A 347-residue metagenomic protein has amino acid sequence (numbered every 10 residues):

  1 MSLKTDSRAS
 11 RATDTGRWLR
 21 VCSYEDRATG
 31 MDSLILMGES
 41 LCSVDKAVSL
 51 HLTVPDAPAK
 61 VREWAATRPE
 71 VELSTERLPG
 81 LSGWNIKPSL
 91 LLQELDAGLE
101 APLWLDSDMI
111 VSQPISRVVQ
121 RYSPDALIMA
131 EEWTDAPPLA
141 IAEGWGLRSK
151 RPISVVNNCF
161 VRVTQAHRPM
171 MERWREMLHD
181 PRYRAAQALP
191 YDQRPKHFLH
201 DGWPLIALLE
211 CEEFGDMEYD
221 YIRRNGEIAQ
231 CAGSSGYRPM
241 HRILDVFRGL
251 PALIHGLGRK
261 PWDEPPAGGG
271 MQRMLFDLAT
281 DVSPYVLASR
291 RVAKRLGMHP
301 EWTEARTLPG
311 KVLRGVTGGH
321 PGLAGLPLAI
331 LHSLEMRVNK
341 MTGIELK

Functional and structural regions predicted by a protein language model:
M1-I35: N-proximal low-complexity "stem/linker" segments adjacent to membrane-targeting elements
L3-R17, M170, R175-K347: A glycosyltransferase accessory/donor-loop signature
L34-L41, S89: Short amphipathic alpha-helix
S40-V48: Short, acidic, metal-binding catalytic loop of nucleotide-sugar glycosyltransferases
S49-A57: Short beta-strand/loop segment that forms part of the nucleotide-sugar
D56-A97: Active-site-proximal specificity loops/subdomain of glycosyltransferases
P79, N85-L139: GT-A fold catalytic core of metal-dependent nucleotide-sugar glycosyltransferases, centered on the diacidic
V119-P181: Conserved catalytic core of nucleotide-sugar-dependent glycosyltransferases
